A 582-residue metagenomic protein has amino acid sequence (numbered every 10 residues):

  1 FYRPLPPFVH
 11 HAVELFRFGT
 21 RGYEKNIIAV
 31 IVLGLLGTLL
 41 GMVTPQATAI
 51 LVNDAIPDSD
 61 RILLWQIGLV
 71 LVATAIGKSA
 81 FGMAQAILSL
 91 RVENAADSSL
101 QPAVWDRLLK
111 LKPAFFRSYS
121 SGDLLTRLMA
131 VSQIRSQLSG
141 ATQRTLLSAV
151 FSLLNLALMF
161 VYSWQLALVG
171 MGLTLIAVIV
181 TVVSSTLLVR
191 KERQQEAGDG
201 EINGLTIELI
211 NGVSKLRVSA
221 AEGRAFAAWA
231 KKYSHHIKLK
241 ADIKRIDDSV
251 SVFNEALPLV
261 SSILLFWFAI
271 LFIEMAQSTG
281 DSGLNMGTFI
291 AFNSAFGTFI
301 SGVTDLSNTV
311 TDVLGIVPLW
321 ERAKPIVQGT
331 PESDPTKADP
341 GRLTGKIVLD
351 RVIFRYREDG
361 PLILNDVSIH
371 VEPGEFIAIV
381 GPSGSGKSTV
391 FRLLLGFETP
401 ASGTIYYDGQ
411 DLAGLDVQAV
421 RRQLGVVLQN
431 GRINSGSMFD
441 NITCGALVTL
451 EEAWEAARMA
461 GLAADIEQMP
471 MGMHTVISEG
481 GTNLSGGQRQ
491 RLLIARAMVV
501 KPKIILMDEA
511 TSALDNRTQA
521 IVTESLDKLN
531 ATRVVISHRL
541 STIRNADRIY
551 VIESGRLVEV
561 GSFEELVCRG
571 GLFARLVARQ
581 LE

Functional and structural regions predicted by a protein language model:
F1-T44, P57-I67, Q85, S89 (+10 more regions): Membrane-integrated ABC transporters
I27-F81, L88, F160-Q165, I263 (+2 more regions): Transmembrane helix-loop-helix hairpins at lipid-water interfaces of multipass membrane proteins, especially the type-1
T44-I50, T142-S185, A241-I290: A hydrophobic transmembrane-helix motif
P102, D106-D123, Q194-D242, G315 (+1 more regions): Loop segments that connect adjacent transmembrane helices in multi-pass transporters
G198, I202, S214-A221, R245 (+1 more regions): Cytosolic ends of transmembrane helices, especially the final helix of ABC transmembrane type-1 domains
V327-A378, D411, E455, E524 (+1 more regions): Primarily ABC-family ATPase nucleotide-binding module
T389, R422-N430, M438-N441, A456-A460 (+1 more regions): ABC-family ATPase nucleotide-binding domain "signature/switch" substructure
L395: Helix-to-loop junction immediately C-terminal to a conserved catalytic motif
